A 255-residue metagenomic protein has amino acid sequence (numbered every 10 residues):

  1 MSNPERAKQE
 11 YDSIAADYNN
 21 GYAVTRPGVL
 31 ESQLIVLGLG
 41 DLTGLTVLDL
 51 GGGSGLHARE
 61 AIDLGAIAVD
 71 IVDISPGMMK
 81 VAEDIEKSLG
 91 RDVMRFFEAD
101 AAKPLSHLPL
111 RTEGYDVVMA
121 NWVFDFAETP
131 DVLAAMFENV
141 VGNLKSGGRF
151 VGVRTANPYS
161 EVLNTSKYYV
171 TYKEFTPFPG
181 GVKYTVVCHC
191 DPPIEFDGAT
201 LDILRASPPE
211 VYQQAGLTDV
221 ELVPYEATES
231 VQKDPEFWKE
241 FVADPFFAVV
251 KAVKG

Functional and structural regions predicted by a protein language model:
M1-L42, L56-E60: Conserved class I S-adenosyl-L-methionine
L45: Nucleotide donor/acceptor-binding cores
L48-L50, S54-S106: Class I SAM-dependent methyltransferase SAM/SAH-binding core
H107-V118: A short acidic, Gly/Pro-enriched loop at the edge of an enzyme's catalytic core that lines a small-molecule cofactor
D116-D131: A short SAM/SAH-binding and catalytic strip from SAM-dependent methyltransferases
A134-S146: A short glycine-rich, Lys/Arg-flanked "PGG" loop and its adjoining helix->strand segment in the class I
V151-V211, T228: SAM-dependent methyltransferase
E195-V211, T218-V253: Conserved Class I S-adenosyl-L-methionine
